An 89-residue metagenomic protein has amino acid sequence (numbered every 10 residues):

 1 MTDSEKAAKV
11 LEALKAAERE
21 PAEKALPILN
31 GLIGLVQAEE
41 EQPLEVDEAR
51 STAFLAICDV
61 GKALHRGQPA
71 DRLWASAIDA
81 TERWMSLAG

Functional and structural regions predicted by a protein language model:
M1-I33, T81: Short terminal alpha-helical segments
M1-S4, E40, R83-G89: Short intrinsically disordered terminal tails
K9-L14, A53-K62: Short, flexible domain-boundary/linker segments around small modular repeats
K15-E18, Q37-E40, G89: Generic secondary-structure transition motif, activating predominantly at the C-termini of alpha-helices
E18-L26, E40-V46, K62-R72: Charged, low-complexity interaction regions
L26-N30, D47-F54, D71-D79: Short, charged, amphipathic alpha-helical segments
N30-I33, A38, A56: Short linear motifs in low-complexity or flexible loops
I57-G89: Amphipathic alpha-helical binding modules
